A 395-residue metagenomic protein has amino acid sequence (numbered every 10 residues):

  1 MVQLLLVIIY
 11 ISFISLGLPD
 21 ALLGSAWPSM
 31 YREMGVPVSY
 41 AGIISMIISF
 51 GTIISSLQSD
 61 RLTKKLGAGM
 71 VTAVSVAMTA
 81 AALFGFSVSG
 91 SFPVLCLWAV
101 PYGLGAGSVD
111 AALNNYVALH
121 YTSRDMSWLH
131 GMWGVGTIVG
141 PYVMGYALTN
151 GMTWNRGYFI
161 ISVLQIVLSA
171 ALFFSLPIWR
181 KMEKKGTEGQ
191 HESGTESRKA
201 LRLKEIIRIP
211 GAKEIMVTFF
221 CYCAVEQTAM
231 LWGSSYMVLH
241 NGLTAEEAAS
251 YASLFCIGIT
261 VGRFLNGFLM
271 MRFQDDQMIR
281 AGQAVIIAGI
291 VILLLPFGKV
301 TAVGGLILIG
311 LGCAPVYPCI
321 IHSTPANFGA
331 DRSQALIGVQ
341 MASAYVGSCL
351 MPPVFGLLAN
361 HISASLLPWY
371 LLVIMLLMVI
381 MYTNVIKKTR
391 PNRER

Functional and structural regions predicted by a protein language model:
L23-G24, P210-S253, I257-T260: Extracytoplasmic gate region of multi-pass secondary transporters
M30-Y31, L62-T63, V143-M152, M237-V238 (+2 more regions): Interfacial helix-cap and linker-helix signal at transmembrane-aqueous boundaries of multi-pass secondary transporters
G35, G67, V88-P93, G242 (+2 more regions): Helix-breaking motifs and short loop linkers at transmembrane-helix boundaries and internal kinks in secondary membrane
I54-P93: Conserved MFS/SLC helix-loop-helix module at the cytosolic interface between two early adjacent transmembrane helices
S55-G67, G262-D275, A359-N360: Helix-to-loop junctions at the C-terminal end of transmembrane segments in multipass secondary transporters
V94, W128-K181: Helix-loop-helix hairpin linking two adjacent transmembrane segments in secondary transporters
W98-M132: Cytoplasmic helix-loop-helix junction between adjacent transmembrane helices in 12-TM secondary transporters
N327-A364: A late C-terminal transmembrane helix in Major Facilitator Superfamily
